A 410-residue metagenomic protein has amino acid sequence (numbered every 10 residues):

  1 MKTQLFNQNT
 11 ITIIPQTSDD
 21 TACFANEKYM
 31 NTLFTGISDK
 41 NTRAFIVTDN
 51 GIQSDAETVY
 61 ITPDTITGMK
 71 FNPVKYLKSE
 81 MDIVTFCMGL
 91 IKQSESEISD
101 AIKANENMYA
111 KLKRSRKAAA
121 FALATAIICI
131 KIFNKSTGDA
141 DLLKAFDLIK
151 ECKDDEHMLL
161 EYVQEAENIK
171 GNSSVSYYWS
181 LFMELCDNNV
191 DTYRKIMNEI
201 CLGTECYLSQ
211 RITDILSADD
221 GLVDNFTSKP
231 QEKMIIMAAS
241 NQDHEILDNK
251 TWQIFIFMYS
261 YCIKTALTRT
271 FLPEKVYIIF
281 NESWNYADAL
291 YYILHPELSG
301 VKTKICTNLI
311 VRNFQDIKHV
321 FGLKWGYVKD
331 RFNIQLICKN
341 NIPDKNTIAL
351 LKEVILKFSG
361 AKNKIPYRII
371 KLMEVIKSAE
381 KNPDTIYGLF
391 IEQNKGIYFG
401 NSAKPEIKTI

Functional and structural regions predicted by a protein language model:
K2-I305, I376-P383, L389-I410: P-loop NTPase motor domains
L294-N394: Conserved ATP-driven motor cores of ASCE-family P-loop NTPases powering translocation/secretion/packaging/pilus
